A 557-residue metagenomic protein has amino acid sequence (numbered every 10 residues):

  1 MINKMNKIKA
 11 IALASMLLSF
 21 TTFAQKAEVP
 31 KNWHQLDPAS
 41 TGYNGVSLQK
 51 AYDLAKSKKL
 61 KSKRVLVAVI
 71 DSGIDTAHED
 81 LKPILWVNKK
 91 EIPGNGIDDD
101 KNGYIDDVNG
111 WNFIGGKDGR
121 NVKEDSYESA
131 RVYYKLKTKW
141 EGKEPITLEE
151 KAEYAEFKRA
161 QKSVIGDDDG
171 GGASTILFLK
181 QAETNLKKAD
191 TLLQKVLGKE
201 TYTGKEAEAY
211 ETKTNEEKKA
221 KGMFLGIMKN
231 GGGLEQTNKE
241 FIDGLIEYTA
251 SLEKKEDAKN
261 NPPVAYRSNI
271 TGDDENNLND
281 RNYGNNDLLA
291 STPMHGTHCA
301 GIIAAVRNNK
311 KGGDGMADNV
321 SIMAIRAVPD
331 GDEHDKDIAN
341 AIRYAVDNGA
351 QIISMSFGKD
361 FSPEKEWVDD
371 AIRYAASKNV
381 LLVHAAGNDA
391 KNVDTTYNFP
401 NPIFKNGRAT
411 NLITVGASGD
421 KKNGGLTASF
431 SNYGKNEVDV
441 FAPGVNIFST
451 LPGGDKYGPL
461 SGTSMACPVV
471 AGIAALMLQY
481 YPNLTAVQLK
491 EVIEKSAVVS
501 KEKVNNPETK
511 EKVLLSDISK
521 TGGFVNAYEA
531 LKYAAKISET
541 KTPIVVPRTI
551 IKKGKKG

Functional and structural regions predicted by a protein language model:
M1-E28: Bacterial Sec-dependent N-terminal signal peptides
T22-Y43, V380, A535-G557: Sec-dependent signal peptide cleavage junction
Y52-K61, A290-P293, D314-A317, D332-S354 (+5 more regions): Mature extracellular/periplasmic domains of secretome proteins
D53-V67, I74-D274, L278-H334, R408-N411 (+2 more regions): Subtilisin-like serine protease catalytic core
D71, G387, G462: Active-site glycine-centered loops adjacent to acidic/histidine catalytic or metal-binding residues that shape
R326, S354-G358, A385-A386, G416-A417 (+1 more regions): A cross-family glycoside hydrolase active-site/sugar-binding cleft signature
V346-N348, I352-M355, E364-E366, N411-T414 (+1 more regions): C-terminal subdomain of the subtilisin-like protease fold in secreted/lumenal serine endopeptidases
V380, N401-Q479, N483, V487 (+2 more regions): Extracellular S/T/G-rich loop segment that most often corresponds to the catalytic His/Ser-adjacent loop
